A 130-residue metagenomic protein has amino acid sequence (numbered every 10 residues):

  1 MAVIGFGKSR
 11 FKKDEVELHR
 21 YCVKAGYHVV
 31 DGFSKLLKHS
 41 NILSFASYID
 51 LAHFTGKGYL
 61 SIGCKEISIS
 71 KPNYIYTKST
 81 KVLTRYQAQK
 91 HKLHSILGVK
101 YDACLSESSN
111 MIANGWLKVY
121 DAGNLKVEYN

Functional and structural regions predicted by a protein language model:
M1-V3: Short glycine-/small-residue motifs
G5-L117: Acyl-donor binding region in acyl/amide transferases
A122-K126: Short hydrophobic/aromatic beta-strand or adjacent loop that forms the aromatic wall/cage of a ligand/substrate-binding
E128-N130: Short beta-strand-to-coil "C-cap" segments at the C-terminal boundary of structured domains/repeats, marking
